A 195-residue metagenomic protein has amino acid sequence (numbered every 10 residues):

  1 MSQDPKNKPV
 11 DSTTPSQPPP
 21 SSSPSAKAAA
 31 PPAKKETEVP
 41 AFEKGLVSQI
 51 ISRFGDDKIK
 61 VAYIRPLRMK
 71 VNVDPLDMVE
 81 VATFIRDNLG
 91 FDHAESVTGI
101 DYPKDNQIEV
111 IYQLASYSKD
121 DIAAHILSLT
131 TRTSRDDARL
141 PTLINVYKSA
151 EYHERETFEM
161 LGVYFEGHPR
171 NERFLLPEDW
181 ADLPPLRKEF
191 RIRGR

Functional and structural regions predicted by a protein language model:
S2-R195: Conserved helix-adjacent loop modules within structured domains
